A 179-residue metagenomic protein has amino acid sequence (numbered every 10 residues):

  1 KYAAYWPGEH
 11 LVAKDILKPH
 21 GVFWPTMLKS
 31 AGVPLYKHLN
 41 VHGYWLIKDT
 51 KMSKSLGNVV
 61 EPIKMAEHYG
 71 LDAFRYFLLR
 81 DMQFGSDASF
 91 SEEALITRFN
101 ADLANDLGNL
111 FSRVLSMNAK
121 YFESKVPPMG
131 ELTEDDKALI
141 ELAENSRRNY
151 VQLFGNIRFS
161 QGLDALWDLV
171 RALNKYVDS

Functional and structural regions predicted by a protein language model:
K1, F111-Y150, V170-S179: Conserved, charged catalytic cores of large soluble enzymes
K1-L11, D15, W24-K64, G85-D87 (+1 more regions): Non-cofactor substrate-recognition interfaces
Y2-V12, S89-N100, V151-Q152: Glycine- and acidic
Y44-K137: Catalytic adenosine-cofactor/nucleotide-binding cores of aminoacyl-tRNA synthetases and other
G155: Detector for conserved single-position "signature" residues within domains
F159-S160: Aromatic-residue-lined binding/catalytic grooves and analogous aromatic/hydrophobic interfacial grooves in multimeric
